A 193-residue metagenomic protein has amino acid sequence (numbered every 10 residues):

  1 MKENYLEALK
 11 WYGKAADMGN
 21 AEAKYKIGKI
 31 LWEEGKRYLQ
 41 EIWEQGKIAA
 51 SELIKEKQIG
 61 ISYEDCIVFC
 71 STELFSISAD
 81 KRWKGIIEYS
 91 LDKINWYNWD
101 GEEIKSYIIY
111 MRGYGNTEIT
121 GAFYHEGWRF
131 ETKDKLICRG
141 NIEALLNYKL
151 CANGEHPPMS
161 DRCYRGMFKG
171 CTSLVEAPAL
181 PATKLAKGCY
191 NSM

Functional and structural regions predicted by a protein language model:
E3-N4, Y12, D17-N20, E33-E34 (+1 more regions): Short helix-capping/linker turns of helical repeat alpha-solenoids
W11, K24-L31, Y38: TPR/Sel1-like alpha-solenoid repeat signature
A15, I30, I42, E56-K57: TPR/TPR-like alpha-solenoid repeats
E22-K26, E52-I54: Alpha-solenoid helical repeat scaffolds
K57-R82, R129, D134-N153: Extracellular ectodomain segments of secreted/surface proteins
L74-I77, E103-T117: Noncatalytic modules at the cell exterior or secretory-pathway interfaces, chiefly beta-strand-rich lectin/adhesion
E88-S90: Conserved Ser/Thr-centered positions that define the repeating blades of beta-propeller domains
N98-E103, M111, G121-S160, K169-K187: Structural signature of tandem-repeat unit edges
